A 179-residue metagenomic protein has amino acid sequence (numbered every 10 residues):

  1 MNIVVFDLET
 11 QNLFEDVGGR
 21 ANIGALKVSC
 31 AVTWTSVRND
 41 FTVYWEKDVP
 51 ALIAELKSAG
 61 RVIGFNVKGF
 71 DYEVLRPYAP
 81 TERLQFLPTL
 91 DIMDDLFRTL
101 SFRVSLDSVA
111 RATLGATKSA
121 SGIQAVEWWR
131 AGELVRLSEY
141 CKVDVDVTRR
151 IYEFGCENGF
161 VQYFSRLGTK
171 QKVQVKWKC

Functional and structural regions predicted by a protein language model:
M1-K57: Conserved RNase H-like, two-metal-ion catalytic cores of nucleic-acid enzymes
D7, A110, D144, T148: A residue-level signal for conserved active-site and pocket-lining positions in enzyme catalytic cores
C30, V74, D94, V147-T148: Hydrophobic side chains within alpha-helical segments
S36-S108: Conserved DEDDh/DEDDy metal-dependent 3′-5′ exonuclease domain
V43-Y44, V173-V175: Generic detection of short hydrophobic beta-strand segments and adjacent strand-loop junctions
R103-S119: A polyampholytic, Gly/Pro-enriched intrinsically disordered region
R111, Q174-C179: Anionic, Ser/Thr-rich low-complexity intrinsically disordered regions
G115-V173: Acidic, Mg2+-coordinating catalytic module of metal-dependent nucleases/exonucleases that use a two-metal-ion mechanism
